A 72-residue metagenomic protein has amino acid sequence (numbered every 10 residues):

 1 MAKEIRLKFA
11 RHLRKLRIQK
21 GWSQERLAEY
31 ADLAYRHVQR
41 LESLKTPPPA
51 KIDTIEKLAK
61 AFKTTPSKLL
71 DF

Functional and structural regions predicted by a protein language model:
M1-Q19: A short, Lys/Arg-rich alpha-helix, primarily the initiator
L13, L27-A28, V38-L41, L69: Conserved hydrophobic/aromatic packing and binding residues within compact polymer-binding modules
R14, E25, E56: Residues within the helices of the helix-turn-helix
R17, A28, A59: The alpha-helix within a helix-turn-helix
S23, A34-H37, K51, T65: Short coil turns linking two alpha-helices in DNA-binding domains
D32-P48: Recognition helix of helix-turn-helix/homeodomain-like DNA-binding domains that insert into the DNA major groove
K45-K60: Short, basic-rich loop-to-helix N-cap that marks the start of a DNA-contacting helix
K63-F72: Short C-terminal boundary/hinge segments that cap the last helix of small helical domains
